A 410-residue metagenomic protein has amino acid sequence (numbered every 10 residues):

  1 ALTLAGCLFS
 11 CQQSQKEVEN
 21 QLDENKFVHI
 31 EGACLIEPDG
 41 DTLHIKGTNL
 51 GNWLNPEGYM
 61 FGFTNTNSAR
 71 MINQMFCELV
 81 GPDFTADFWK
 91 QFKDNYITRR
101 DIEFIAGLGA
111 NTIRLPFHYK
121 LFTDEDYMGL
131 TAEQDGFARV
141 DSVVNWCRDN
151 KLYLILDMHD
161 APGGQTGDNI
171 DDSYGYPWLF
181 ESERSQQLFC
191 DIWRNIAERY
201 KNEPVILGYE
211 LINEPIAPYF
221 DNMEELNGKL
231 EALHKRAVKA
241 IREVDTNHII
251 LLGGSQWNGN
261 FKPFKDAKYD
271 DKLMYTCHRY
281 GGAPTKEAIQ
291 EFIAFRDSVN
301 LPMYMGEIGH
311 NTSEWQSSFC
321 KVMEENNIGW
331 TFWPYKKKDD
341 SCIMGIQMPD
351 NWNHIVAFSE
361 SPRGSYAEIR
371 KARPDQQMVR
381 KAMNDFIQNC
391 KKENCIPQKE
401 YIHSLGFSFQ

Functional and structural regions predicted by a protein language model:
A1-E19: Bacterial Sec-dependent N-terminal signal peptides
T3, C7, H44, L154-I155 (+1 more regions): Conserved Rossmann-like nucleotide-binding pocket used by diverse enzymes that bind dinucleotide cofactors
C7, W53, Y280-G282: Generic structural motif
L22-I45, N49-I249, G254-P263: Active-site mouth of glycoside hydrolases
N25-V28, Q187-K337, C342-S359: Extracellular glycoside hydrolase catalytic/binding regions
W315-Q410: Aromatic-rich peripheral "rim/lid" segments of glycoside hydrolase catalytic domains that contact and position glycan
